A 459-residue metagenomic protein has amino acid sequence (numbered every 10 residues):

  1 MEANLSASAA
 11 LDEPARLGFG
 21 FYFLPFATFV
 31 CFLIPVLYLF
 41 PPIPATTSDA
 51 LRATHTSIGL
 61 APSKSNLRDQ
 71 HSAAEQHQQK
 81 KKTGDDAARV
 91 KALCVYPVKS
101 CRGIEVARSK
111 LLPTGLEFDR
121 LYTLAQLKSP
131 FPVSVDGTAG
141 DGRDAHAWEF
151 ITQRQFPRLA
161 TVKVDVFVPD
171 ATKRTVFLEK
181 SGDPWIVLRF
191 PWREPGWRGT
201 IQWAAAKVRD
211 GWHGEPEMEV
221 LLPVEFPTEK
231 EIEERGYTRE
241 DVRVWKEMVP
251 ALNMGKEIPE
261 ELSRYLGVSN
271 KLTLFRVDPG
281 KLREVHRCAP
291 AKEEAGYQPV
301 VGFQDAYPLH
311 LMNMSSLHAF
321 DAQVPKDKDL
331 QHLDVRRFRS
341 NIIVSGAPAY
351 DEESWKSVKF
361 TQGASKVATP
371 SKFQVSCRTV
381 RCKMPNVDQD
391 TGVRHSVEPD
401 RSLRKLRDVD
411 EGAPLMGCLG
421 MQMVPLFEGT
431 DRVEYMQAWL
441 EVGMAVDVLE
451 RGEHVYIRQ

Functional and structural regions predicted by a protein language model:
E2-Q459: Metal-cofactor-dependent catalytic cores
